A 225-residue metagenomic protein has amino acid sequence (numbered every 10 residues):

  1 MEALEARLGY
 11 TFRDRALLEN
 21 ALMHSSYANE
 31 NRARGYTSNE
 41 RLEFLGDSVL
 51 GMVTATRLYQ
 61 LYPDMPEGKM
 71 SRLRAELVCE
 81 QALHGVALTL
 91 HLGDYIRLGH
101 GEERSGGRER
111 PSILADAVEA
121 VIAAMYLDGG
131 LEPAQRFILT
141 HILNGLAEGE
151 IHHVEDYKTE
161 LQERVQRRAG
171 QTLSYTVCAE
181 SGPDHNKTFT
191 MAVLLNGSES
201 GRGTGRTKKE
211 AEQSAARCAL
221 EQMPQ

Functional and structural regions predicted by a protein language model:
M1-Q225: Double-stranded RNA-binding/processing signature
